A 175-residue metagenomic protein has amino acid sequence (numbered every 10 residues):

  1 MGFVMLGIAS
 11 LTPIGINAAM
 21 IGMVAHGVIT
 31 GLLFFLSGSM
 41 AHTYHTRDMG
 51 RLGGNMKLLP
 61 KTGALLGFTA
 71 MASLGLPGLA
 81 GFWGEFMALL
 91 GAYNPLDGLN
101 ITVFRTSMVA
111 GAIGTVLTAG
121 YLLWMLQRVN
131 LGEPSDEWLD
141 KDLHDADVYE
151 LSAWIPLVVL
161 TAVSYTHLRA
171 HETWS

Functional and structural regions predicted by a protein language model:
M1-L143: Functional transmembrane alpha-helices
T12, D147, T173: Residue-level signal for threonine
E85, E150, E172: Acidic-residue sensor for enzyme active/binding pockets
W138-W154: Interfacial loop-to-transmembrane junctions
A153-S164: Final/C-terminal transmembrane alpha-helix of multipass membrane proteins
H167-A170, W174: Single conserved hydrophobic/aromatic residue that forms the stacking wall/gate of nucleotide- or nucleobase-binding
